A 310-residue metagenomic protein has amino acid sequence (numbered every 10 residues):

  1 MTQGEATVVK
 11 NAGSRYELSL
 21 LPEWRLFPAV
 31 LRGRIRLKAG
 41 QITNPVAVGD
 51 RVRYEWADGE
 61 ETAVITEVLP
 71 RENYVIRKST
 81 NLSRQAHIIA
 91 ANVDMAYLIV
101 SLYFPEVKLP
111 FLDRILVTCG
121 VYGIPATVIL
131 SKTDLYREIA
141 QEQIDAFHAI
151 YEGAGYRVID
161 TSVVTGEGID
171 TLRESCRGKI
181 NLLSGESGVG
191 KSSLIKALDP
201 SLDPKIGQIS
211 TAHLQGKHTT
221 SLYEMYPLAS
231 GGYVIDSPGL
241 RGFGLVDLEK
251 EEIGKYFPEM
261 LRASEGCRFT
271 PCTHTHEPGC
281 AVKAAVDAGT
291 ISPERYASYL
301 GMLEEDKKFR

Functional and structural regions predicted by a protein language model:
T2, S14, L21, P28 (+6 more regions): Helix-rich effector regions associated with P-loop NTPase G domains
A6-V8, I65: Conserved hydrophobic positions within beta-strands
R25-T43: Beta-strand/loop nucleic-acid-binding surfaces
W56-E61, L102-F104: Short, charged beta-turn/beta-strand-edge "cap" motif at the junction between a beta-strand and an adjacent loop
V64, R84, A91-V93, F104-P105 (+1 more regions): Switch/coupling subdomain of P-loop NTPase systems
N92-V100, G123-T133, G155-D160: Conserved beta-strand/loop subsegment of P-loop NTPase cores
L135-V189: Canonical P-loop GTPase G-domain recognition
S192-P204: A conserved segment at the C-terminal end of the G1
